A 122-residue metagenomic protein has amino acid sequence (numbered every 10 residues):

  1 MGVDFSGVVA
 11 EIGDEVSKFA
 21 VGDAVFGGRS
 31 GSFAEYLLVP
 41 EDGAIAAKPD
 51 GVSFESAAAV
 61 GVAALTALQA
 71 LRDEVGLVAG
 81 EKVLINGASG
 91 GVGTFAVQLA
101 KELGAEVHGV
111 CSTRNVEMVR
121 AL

Functional and structural regions predicted by a protein language model:
M1-F5: Short coil-to-beta-strand transition motifs
S6-R29, L103: A glycine-/small-residue-rich N-terminal strand-loop-strand element that serves as the cofactor-binding glycine loop
I12, K48-G51: Residue-level recognition of beta-strand microenvironments
G13, R29-S30, G87, C111: Conserved "cap/hinge" positions at secondary-structure junctions
D23, E35-L37, S56, E81: Extracytoplasmic/periplasmic beta-strand context in beta-sandwich domains, especially the cupredoxin/COX2 CuA-binding
R29-D42: A structural motif shared across PLP-dependent enzymes of the aminotransferase-like
A57-L122: Mid-domain Rossmann-like dinucleotide-binding core that forms the NAD(H)/NADP(H) cofactor-binding site
